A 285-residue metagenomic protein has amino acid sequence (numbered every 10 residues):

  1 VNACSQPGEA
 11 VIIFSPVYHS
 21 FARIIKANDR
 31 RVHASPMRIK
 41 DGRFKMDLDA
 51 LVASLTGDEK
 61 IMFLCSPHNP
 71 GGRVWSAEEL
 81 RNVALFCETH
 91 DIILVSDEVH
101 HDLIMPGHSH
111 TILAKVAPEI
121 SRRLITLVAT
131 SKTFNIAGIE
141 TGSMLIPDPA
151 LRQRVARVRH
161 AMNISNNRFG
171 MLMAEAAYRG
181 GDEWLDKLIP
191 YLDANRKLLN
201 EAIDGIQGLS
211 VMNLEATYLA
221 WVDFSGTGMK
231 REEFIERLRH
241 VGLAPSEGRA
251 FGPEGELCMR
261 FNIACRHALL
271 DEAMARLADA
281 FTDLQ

Functional and structural regions predicted by a protein language model:
V1-Q285: PLP-dependent class I/II
